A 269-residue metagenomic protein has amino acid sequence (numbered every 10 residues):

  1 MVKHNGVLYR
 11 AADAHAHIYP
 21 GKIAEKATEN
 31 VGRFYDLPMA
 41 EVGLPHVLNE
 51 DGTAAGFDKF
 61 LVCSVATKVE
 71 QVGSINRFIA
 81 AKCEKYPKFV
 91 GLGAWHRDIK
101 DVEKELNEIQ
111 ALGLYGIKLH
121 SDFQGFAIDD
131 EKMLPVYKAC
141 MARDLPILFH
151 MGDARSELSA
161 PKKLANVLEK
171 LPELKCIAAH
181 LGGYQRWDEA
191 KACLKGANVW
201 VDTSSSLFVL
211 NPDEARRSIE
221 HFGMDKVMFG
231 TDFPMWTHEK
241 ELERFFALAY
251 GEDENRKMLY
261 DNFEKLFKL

Functional and structural regions predicted by a protein language model:
M1-A14, A24-K59, G223-K226, E239-L269: Mid-to-C-terminal alpha-helical segments outside catalytic/metal-binding sites
R10-Y19, I109, V136, K170 (+1 more regions): A generic "structured core" feature
H15, G52, I79, I109 (+8 more regions): Conserved, mostly hydrophobic/aromatic
A16-I18, S64, G93-R97, L119-S121 (+4 more regions): A cross-domain feature marking catalytic cores of carbohydrate-active enzymes and several ubiquitous metabolic/repair
H17-K22, T67-E70, R97-D101, Q124 (+4 more regions): Active-site environment of divalent metal-dependent phosphoester hydrolases
V47-D51, I75-K82, E105-I109, K132-V136 (+4 more regions): A general structural detector for well-ordered alpha-helical segments in enzyme core domains, enriched
D58-K59, T67-L148, D153, V209: Active-site gating/metal-coordination segments in enzymes
Y115-G116, D129-M228: Catalytic pocket-lining loop regions of alpha/beta-barrel enzymes, especially the amidohydrolase/enolase/GH5 lineages
